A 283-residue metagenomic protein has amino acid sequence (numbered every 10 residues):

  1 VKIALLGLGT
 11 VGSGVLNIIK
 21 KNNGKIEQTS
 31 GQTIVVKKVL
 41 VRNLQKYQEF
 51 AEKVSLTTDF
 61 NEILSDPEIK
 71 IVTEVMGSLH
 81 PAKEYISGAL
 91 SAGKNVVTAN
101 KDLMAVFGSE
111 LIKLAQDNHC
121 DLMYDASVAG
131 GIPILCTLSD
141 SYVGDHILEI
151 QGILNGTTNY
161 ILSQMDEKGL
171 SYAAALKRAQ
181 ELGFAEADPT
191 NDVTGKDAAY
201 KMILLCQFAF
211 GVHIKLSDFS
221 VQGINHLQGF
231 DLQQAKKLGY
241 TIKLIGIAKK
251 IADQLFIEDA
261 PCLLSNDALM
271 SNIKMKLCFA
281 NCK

Functional and structural regions predicted by a protein language model:
V1, L5, S265-K283: ATP-dependent carboxylate/acyl-activation modules
V1-S91: N-terminal glycine-/serine-/threonine-rich beta1-alpha1-beta2 phosphate-ribose binding loop of Rossmann-like
M76, A82-A92, K101-S139: Rossmann-fold NAD(P)-binding glycine/threonine-rich loop
G77-L79, N155, C262-L264: Short glycine-rich anion-binding loops that position phosphate/pyrophosphate groups of nucleotides and phosphorylated
V96-V97: A short hydrophobic/small-residue beta-strand
D140-K201, L205: Conserved anion/nucleotide-ligand pocket segment
L176-M270, K274: Substrate-binding/catalytic subdomain of NAD(P)-dependent oxidoreductase enzymes
